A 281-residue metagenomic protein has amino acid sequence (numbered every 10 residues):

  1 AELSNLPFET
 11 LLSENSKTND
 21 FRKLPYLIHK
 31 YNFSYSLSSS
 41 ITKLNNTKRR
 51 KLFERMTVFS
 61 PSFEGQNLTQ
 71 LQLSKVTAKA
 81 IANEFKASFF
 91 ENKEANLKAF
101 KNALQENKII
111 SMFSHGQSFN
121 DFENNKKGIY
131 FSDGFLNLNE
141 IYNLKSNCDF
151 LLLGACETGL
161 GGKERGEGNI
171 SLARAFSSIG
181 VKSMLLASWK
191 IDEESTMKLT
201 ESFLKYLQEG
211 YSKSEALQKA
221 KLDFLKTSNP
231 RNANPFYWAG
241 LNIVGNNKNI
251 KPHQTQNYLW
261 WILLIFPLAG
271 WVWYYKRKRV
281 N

Functional and structural regions predicted by a protein language model:
A1-N107: Catalytic-core domains of enzymes
E2-N5, G65-N67, L97-A99, Q117-N120 (+3 more regions): Flexible loop/turn segments at secondary-structure boundaries
L3, F59, I81, I110 (+5 more regions): Residue-level detector of buried hydrophobic side-chain packing in well-ordered secondary-structure elements
S4-L6, L24, I28-K30, Y35-L37 (+3 more regions): Caspase-like cysteine protease fold
Y35-T42, N46, K108-K198: Catalytic cores of nucleophile-dependent amide-cleaving enzymes
L68-V76, E94, K163-E167, E194-K198 (+1 more regions): Soluble non-cytosolic domains of exported or imported proteins
S74-T77, I81, N96, F100 (+5 more regions): Stable alpha-helical elements in mature extracytoplasmic
S88-N92, L185-L186, K213-L217: Acidic/polar loop patches that form or flank catalytic/metal-binding clefts of enzymes that bind anionic ligands
